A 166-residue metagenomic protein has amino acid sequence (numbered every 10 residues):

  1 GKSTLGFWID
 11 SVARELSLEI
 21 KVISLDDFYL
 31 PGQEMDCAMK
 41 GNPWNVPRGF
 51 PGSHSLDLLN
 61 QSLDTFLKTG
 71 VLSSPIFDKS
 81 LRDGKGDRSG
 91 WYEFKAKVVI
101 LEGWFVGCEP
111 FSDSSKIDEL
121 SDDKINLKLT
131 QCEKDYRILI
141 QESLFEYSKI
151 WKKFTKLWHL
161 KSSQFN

Functional and structural regions predicted by a protein language model:
G1: Conserved glycine(s) of the Walker
T4-L5, I9: Hydrophobic positions on the alpha1 helix immediately C-terminal to the Walker A/P-loop
S11-K21: Post-Walker A helix-loop "phosphate-sensing" segment adjacent to the P-loop in P-loop NTPases
L18, A96, K152-K156: Short glycine-/polar-rich loops that comprise or flank the Walker A/P-loop and associated switch/sensor motifs
K21-I23, I100, K156-L160: Hydrophobic/aromatic beta-strand patches that form the interior of the parallel beta-sheet core in alpha/beta enzyme
K21-S24, F28-R82: Conserved nucleotide-sensing/catalytic segment adjacent to the nucleotide-binding pocket in NTP-handling enzymes
S62-C108: Phosphate-binding/switch loop-helix module in NTP-utilizing enzymes
F105-N166: Conserved NTP phosphate-binding and transfer environment spanning the P-loop NTPase/kinase superfamily
